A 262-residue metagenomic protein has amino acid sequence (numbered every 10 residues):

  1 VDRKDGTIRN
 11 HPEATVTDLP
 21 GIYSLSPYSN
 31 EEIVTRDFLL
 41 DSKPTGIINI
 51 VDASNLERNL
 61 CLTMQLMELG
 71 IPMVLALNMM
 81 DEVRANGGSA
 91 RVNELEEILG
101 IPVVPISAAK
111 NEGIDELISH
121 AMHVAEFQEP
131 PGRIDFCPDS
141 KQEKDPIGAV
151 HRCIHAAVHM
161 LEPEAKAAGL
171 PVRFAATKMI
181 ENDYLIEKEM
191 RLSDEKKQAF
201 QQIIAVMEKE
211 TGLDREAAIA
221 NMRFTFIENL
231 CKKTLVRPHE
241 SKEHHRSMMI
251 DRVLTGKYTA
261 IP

Functional and structural regions predicted by a protein language model:
V1-D5: Short beta-strand-centered segment that lines the nucleotide-binding/catalytic pocket of NTP-utilizing
G6-H11, V34-V104: Conserved C-terminal guanine-recognition region of P-loop GTPase G domains, centered on the G4
N10-E13, L69, E97, L170 (+2 more regions): Short flexible coil/turn linkers enriched for glycine and charged/polar residues that connect secondary-structure
E13-S29, A53: Switch II (G3) loop of P-loop NTPases
D18, N78, S107: Active-site glycine-centered loops adjacent to acidic/histidine catalytic or metal-binding residues that shape
T35, V236-V253: Cytosolic juxtamembrane amphipathic/interface segments immediately preceding and feeding into a transmembrane helix
V74, R84-E240: Alpha-helical transmembrane helix bundles of large polytopic membrane transport and channel proteins
A220-M222, M249-P262: Hydrophobic alpha-helical transmembrane segments
